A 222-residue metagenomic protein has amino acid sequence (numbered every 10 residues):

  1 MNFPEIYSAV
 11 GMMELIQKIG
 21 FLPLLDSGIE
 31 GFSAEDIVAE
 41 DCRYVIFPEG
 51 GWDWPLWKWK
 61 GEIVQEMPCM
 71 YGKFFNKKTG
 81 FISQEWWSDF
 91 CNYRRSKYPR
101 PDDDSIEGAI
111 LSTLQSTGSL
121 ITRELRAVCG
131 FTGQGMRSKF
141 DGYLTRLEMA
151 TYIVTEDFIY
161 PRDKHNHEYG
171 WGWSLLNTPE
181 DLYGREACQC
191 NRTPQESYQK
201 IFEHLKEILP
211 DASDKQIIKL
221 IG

Functional and structural regions predicted by a protein language model:
M1-G222: Long, low-complexity intrinsically disordered regions
